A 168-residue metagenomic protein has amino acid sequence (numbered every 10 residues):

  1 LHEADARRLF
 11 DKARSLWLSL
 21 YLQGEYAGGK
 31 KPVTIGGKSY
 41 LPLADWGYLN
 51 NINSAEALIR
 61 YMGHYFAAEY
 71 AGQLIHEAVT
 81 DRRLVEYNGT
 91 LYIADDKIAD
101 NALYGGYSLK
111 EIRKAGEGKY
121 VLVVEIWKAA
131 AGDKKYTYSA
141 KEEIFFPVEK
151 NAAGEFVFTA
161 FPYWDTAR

Functional and structural regions predicted by a protein language model:
L1-I93: Core segments of small alpha/beta cavity-forming domains
E3, E25, E56, E69 (+8 more regions): Glutamate identity and glutamate-enriched acidic tracts
E25, K38, Y48, T90 (+4 more regions): Intrinsically disordered, low-complexity regions
R83-A131: Surface-exposed, charged secondary-structure patches
V121, S139-R168: Short beta-strand edge/turn micro-motifs at domain boundaries
W127-K141: Short, cysteine-centered beta-strand-loop-beta hairpins and adjacent loop/turn segments enriched in charged/polar
